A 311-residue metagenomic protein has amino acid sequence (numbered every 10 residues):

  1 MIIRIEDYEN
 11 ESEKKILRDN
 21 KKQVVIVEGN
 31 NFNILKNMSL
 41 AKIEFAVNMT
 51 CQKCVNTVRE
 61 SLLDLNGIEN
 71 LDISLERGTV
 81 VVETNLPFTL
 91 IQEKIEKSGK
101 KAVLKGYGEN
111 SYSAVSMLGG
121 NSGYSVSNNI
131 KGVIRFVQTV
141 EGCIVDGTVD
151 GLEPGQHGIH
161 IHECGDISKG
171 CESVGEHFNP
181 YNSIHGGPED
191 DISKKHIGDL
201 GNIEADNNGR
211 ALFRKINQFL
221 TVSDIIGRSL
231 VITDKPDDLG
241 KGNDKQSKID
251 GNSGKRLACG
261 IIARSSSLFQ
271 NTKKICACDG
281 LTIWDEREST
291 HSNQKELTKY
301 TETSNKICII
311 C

Functional and structural regions predicted by a protein language model:
M1-V27: Intrinsically disordered, low-complexity cytosolic terminal tails
I3, D7, V27-C311: N-terminal leader/targeting pre-sequences
